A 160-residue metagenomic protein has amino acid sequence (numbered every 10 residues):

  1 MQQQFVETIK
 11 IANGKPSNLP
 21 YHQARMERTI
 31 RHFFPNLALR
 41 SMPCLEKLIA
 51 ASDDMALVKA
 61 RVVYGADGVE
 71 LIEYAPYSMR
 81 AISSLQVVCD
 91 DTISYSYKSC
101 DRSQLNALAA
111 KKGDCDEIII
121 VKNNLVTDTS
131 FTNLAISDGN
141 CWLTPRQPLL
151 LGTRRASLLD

Functional and structural regions predicted by a protein language model:
M1-L125, C141, Q147-D160: Conserved alpha/beta cores of soluble small-molecule-handling proteins
T127-T132: Short beta-strand/strand-turn micro-motif
